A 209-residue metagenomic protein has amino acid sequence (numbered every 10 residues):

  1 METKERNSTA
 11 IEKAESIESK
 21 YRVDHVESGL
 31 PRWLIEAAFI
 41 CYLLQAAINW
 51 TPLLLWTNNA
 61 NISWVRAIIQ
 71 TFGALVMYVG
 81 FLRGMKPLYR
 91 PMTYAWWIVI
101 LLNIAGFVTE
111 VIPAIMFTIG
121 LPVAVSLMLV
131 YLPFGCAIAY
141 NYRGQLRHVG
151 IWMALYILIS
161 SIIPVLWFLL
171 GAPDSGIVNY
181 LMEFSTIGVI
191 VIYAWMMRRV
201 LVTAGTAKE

Functional and structural regions predicted by a protein language model:
M1-L34, K208-E209: N-terminal juxtamembrane cytosolic/stromal segments of multi-pass membrane proteins
E27-F39, G84-V99, Q145-A154, K208-E209: Membrane-interfacial loop-to-transmembrane alpha-helix junctions, especially the N-terminal start
A47-N58, G106-F117, I162-S175: Juxtamembrane "helix-exit" motif on the non-cytosolic side of transmembrane helices
A47-T93: Selected alpha-helical membrane-embedding segments in polytopic membrane proteins
I62-L75, I119-Y131, P164, V178-I190: Alpha-helical transmembrane segments of polytopic membrane proteins
Y94, I162-E209: C-terminal transmembrane-bundle signature of multipass membrane proteins, characterized by strong activation on
I98-I151: Membrane-proximal helix-loop-helix units in multi-pass membrane proteins
M128-I151, I157, I162-P164, I192-G205: Alpha-helical transmembrane segments in multipass membrane proteins, preferentially the mid-helix core
